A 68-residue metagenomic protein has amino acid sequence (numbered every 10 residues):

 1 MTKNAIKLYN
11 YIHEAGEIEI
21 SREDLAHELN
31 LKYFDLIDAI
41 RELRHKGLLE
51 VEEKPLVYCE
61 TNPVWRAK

Functional and structural regions predicted by a protein language model:
T2-I18: Short amphipathic alpha-helical interface segments
T2-N4, S21, K54-K68: Short, cationic-aromatic polyanion-contact patches
K7, S21, D38: Short Gly/charged-rich anion-binding patches and loops
E17-E28: Short acidic, hydrophobic short linear motifs in intrinsically disordered regions
N30, R44, E60-N62: Short secondary-structure boundary/hinge segments and terminal tails
L31-E42: Short amphipathic alpha-helical interaction segments
R44-L56: A short, conserved structural fragment
